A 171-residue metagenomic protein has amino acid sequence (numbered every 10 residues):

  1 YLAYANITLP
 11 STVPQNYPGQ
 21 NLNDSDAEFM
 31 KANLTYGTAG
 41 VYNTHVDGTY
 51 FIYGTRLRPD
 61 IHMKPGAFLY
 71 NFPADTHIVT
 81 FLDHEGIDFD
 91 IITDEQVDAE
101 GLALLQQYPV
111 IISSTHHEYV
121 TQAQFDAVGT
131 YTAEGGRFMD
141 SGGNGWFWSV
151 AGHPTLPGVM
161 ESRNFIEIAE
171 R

Functional and structural regions predicted by a protein language model:
Y1-Q107: Aromatic-Pro/Gly-enriched surface loop or interdomain linker that acts as a lid/target-recognition segment
D94, T115-H117: Structural motif
P109-S114, M139: Structural motif
E118-R171: A glycine-rich, often tryptophan-bearing local segment used as a flexible ligand/cofactor-contacting loop or short
